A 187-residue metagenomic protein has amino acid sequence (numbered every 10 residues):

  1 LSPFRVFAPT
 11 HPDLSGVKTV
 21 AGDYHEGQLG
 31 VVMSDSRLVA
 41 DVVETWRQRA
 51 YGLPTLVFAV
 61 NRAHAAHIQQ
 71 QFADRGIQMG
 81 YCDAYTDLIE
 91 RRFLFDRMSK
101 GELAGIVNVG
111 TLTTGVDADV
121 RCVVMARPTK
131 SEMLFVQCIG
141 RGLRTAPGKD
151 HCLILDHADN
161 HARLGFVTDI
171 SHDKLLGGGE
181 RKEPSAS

Functional and structural regions predicted by a protein language model:
L1-A59, G177: Conserved interdomain linker/interface between the two RecA-like ATPase lobes of SF2 helicase motors
L1-F4, R75-Q78, A118-C122, G148-L153: Short glycine-/polar-rich loops that comprise or flank the Walker A/P-loop and associated switch/sensor motifs
T10-S15, R62-A63, T86-D87, L112-T114 (+3 more regions): Conserved nucleotide-binding/hydrolysis micro-motifs of P-loop NTPases
G27, H172-S187: Cys/His-rich short segments
Y51-G52, E102-L103, V120: Short, high-confidence coil segments that cap the C-terminus of an alpha-helix and link into the following beta-strand
L56, H64-T114: Conserved helicase ATPase core of P-loop NTP-dependent helicases/translocases
I106-V124, S131, I139-P147: SF2 helicase motor core recognition
S131-Q137, R141-S171: Conserved segment of the helicase C-terminal RecA-like domain
